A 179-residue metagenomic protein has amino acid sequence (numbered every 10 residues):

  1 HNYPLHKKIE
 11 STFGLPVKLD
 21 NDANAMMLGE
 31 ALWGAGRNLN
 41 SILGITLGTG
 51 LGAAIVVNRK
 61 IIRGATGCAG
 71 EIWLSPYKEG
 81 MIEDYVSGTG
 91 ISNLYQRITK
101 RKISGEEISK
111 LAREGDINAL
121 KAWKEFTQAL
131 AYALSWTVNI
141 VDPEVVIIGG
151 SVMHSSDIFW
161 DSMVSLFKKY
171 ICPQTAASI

Functional and structural regions predicted by a protein language model:
H1-N21, A25: N-terminal glycine/serine-rich phosphate-binding loop of ATP-dependent small-molecule kinases, especially carbohydrate
K7-L15, L32-N40, I61, P76-I179: ATP-binding/phosphotransfer module of carbohydrate and carboxylate kinases, centering on a glycine-rich
K18, I42-T46, G52-A54: Short glycine-aspartate micro-motif
K18-G36, I45: Glycine/small-residue-rich loop that forms an oxyanion/phosphate-binding "nest" at active or ligand-binding sites
G29-E30, A54-N58, I62-G64: Short beta-strand-to-turn element immediately C-terminal to the catalytic PLP-Schiff-base lysine in fold type I
L47-T49, G150-S151: Short secondary-structure boundary segments
T66-G67, Y77: Short clusters of small/polar residues that mark proteolytic maturation junctions
A69-E71: A short acidic/small-residue loop/turn micro-motif
